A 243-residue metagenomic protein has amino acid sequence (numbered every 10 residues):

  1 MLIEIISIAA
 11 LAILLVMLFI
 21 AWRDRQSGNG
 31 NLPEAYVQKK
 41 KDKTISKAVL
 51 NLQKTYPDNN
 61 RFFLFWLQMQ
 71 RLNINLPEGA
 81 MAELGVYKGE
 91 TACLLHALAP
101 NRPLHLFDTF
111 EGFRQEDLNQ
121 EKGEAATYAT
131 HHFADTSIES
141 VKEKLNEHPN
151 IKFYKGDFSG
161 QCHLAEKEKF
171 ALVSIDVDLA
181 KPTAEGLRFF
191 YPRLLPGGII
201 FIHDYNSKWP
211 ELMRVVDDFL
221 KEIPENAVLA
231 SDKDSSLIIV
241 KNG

Functional and structural regions predicted by a protein language model:
M1-F62: Rossmann-like AdoMet
F19-W22, Q68-Q70, P77-E78: HDAC/HDAC-like amidohydrolase catalytic core signature
E34-Y56, W66, N75-G243: S-adenosylmethionine/decaboxylated-SAM
F62-L72: Walker A/P-loop-proximal flanking segment of P-loop NTPase domains
